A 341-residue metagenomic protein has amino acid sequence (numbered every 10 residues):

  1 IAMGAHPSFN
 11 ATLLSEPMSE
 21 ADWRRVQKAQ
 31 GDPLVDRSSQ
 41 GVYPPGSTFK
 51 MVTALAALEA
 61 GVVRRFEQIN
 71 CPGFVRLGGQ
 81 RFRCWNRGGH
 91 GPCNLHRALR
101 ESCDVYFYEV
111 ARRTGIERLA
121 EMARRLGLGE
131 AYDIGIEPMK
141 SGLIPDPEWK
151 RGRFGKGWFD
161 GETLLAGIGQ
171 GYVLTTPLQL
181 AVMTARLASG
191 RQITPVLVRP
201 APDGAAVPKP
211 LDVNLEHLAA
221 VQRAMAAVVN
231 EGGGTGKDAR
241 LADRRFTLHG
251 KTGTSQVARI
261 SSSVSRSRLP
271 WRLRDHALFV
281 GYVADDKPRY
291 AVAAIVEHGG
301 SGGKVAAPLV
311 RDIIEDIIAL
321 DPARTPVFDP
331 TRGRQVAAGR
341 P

Functional and structural regions predicted by a protein language model:
I1-S47, V52-A294, R334-P341: Beta-lactam-recognizing serine transpeptidase/beta-lactamase-like catalytic domain environment
V42, G299-G300: Short strand->helix junction
F107-E109, S301-K304: Extracytoplasmic/secreted cell-surface and envelope-processing proteins
L180, G302-E315: Short, charged, low-complexity patches
D203-P210, L309-P341: Short, gly/Ser/Thr-rich active-site loops of penicillin-recognizing serine hydrolases
G300-S301, A319: Short beta-strands and strand-coil junctions in structured, solvent-facing domains, enriched
